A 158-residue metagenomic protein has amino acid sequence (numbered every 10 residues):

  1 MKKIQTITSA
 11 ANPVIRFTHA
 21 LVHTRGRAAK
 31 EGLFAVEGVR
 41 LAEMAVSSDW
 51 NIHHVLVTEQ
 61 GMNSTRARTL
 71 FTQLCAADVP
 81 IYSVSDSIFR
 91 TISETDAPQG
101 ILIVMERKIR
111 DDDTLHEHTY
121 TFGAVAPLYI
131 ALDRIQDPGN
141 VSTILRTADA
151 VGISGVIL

Functional and structural regions predicted by a protein language model:
M1-T72: Boundary-proximal intrinsically disordered activation/regulatory segments immediately upstream of a helical core
F17-A20, T91, A131-R134: Residue-level recognition of specific faces of alpha-helices
V36-E37, T58, V104-E106, D133: Short beta-strand segments
S47, Q73, Y82, S87 (+3 more regions): RNA substrate-binding interface of SAM-dependent RNA methyltransferases
W50, D96-P98, V125-P127: Short connector loops at helix/strand junctions that flank enzyme active sites, especially segments positioning acidic
G61-N63, S87-T91, P98, K108-D111: A short acidic, glycine/proline-enriched capping/turn motif at secondary-structure boundaries, especially helix N-cap
F71-I101: Glycine/small-residue-rich loop that forms an oxyanion/phosphate-binding "nest" at active or ligand-binding sites
